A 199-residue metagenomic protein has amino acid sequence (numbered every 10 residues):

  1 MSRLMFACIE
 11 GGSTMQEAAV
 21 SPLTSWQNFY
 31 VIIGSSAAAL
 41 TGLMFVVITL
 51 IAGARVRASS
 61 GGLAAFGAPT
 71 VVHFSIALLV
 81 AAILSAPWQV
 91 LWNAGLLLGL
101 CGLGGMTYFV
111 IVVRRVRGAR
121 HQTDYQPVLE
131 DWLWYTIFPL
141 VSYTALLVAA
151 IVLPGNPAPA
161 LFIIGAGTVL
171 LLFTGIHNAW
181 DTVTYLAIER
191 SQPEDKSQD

Functional and structural regions predicted by a protein language model:
M1-N28: Short, strongly hydrophobic alpha-helical membrane anchors
E17, S25-S35, A58-L79, D124-S142 (+1 more regions): Juxtamembrane helix-loop boundaries in multi-pass membrane proteins
W26-L40, W92-M106, I164-L170: Alpha-helical transmembrane segments
A39, L43, G67-A82, G99-V110: Core segments of alpha-helical transmembrane spans in multipass integral membrane proteins
M44-A64: Membrane-interface helix-loop junction between the first two transmembrane segments
A77-L84, P139-G155: Hydrophobic alpha-helical transmembrane segments in multi-pass integral membrane proteins
I83-S142: Membrane-proximal helix-loop-helix units in multi-pass membrane proteins
A145-D199: Terminal transmembrane helical module of multi-pass membrane proteins
